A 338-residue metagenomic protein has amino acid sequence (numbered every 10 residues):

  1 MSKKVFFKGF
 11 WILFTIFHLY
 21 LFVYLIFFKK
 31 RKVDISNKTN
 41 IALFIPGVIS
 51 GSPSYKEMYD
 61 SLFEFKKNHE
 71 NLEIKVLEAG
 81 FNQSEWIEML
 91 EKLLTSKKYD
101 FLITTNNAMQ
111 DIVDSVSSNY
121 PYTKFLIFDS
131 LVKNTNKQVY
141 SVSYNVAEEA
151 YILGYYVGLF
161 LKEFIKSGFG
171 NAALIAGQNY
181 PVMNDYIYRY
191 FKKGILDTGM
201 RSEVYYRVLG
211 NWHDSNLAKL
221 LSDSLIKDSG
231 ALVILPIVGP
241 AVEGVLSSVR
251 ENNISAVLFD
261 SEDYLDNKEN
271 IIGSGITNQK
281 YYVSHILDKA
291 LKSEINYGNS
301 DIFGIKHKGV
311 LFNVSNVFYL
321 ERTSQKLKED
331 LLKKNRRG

Functional and structural regions predicted by a protein language model:
K8-Y24: Hydrophobic membrane-insertion alpha-helices, especially the h-region of bacterial N-terminal signal peptides
A42-S61, F65, H69, V76-Q83 (+2 more regions): Extracytoplasmic "Venus flytrap"
L62, Y151-T198, N299-L320: An alpha-beta-alpha
H69-A79, D197-S215: Short beta-strand elements in bilobed, periplasmic/extracellular small-molecule ligand-binding domains
Y99-N107, L126-F128, L174, D228-G239 (+1 more regions): Periplasmic-binding protein-like
S118-Y144, S261-E269: Flexible loop/hinge segments that line or gate small-molecule binding clefts
N134-L159, L174, K268-Y281: Short beta-strand elements at the ligand-binding edges of bilobed clamshell
H285-G338: Hinge/cleft segment of the Venus flytrap/periplasmic-binding protein
